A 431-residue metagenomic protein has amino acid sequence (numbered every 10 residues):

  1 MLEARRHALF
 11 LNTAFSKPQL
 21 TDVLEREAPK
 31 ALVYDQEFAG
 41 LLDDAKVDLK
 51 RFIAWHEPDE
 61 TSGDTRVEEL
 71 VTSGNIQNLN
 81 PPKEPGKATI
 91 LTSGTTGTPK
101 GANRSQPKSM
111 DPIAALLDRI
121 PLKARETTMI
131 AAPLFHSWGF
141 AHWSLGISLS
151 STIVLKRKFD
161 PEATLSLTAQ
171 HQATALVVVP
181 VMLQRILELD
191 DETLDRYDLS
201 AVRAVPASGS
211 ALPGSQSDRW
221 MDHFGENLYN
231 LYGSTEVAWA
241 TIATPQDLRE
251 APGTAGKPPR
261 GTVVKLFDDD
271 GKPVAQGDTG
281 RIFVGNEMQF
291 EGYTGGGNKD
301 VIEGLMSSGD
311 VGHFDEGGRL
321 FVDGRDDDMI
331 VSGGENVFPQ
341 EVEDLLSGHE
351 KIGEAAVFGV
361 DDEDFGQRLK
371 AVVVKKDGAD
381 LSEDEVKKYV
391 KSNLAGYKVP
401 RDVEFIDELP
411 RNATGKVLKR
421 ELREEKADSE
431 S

Functional and structural regions predicted by a protein language model:
E3-S73, L79-P82, D377-A379, E404: Structural core segment of the AMP-binding/adenylate-forming
F15, T21, L32, S166-T168 (+7 more regions): AMP-binding/adenylate-forming catalytic core of the ANL superfamily
D59, E68-L91, T98, P121-T127: Conserved pre-ATP/AMP-binding loop-to-beta segment of ANL
K87-D111: Conserved AMP-binding A3 loop
I90, S148, T174-V177, D191-A251 (+2 more regions): Gly/Ser/Thr-rich phosphate-binding loop
M110-T127, F135-A175, L189: Conserved AMP-binding/adenylation subdomain of ANL enzymes
A251, V263-F283, H313-G317, A379-E383 (+1 more regions): Conserved beta-loop-beta connector loops within the AMP-binding
K257-G261, K272-E303, E335-V337: Conserved ATP/PPi-binding loop(s) of AMP-dependent carboxylate-activating enzymes
